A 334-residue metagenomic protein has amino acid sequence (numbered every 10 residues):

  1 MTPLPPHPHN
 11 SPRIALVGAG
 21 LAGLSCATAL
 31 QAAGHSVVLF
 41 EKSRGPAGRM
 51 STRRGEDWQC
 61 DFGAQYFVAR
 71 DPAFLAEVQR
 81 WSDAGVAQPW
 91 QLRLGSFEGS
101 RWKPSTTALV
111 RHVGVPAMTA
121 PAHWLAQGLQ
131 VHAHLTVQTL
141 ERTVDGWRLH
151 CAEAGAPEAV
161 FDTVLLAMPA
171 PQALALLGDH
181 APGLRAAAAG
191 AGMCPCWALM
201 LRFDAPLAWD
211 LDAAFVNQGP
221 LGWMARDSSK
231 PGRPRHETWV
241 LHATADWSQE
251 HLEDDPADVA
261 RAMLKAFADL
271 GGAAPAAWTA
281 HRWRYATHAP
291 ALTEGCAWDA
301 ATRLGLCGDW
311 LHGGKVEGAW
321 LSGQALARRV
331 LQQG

Functional and structural regions predicted by a protein language model:
H7-A22: Beta1/beta-strand and adjacent pyrophosphate-binding region of the FAD-binding site in flavoprotein oxidoreductases
A29-G55: Glycine-rich FAD pyrophosphate-binding loop
A47, P157-L211, A273: Central helical "cap/lid" subdomain
T52-L94: N-terminal FAD cofactor-binding segment of flavoenzymes
Y66-P72, R101-W124, E253-A262: Short beta-strand to alpha-helix junction loop
A133-R148: A conserved short coil-to-beta-strand element within the FAD-binding core of flavoproteins
M200-H251, D258, A262-G271: Active-site substrate-recognition segment that forms the wall of the catalytic cavity or substrate channel
R261, A268-T302: Flavin (FAD/FMN) cofactor-binding core of flavoprotein oxidoreductases
